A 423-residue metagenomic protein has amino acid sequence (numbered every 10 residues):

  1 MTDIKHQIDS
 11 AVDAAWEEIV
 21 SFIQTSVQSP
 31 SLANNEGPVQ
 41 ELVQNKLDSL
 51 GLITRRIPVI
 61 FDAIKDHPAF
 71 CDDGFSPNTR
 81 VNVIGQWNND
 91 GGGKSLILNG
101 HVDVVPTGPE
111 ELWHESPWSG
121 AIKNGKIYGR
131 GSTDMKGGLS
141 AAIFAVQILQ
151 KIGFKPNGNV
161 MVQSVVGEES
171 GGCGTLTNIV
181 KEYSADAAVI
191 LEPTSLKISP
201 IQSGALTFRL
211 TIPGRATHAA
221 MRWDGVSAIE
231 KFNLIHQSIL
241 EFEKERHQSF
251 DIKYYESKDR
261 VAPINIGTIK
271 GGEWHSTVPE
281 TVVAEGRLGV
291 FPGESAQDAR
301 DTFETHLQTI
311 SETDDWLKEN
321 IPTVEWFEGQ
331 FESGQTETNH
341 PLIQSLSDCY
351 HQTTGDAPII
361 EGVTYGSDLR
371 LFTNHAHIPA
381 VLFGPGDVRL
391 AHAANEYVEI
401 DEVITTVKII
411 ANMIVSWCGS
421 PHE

Functional and structural regions predicted by a protein language model:
M1-Q7, A14, S49, P77 (+1 more regions): Metal-dependent amide/peptide-bond hydrolase catalytic core, centered on the "pita-bread" metallohydrolase fold
T2-I127, P156, H377, D387: Acidic/His- and Gly-rich active-site-bordering loop/insert found across diverse amide/peptide-bond hydrolases
R55, L96-L98, A187-V189, F208 (+1 more regions): Hydrophobic/aromatic beta-strand patches that form the interior of the parallel beta-sheet core in alpha/beta enzyme
Q86, N99-H101, V165, T207-P213 (+1 more regions): Residue-level recognition of well-ordered beta-strand positions that form the cores of beta-sheet-rich folds across
T107-I122, P200-T211, D348: Acidic-glycine-rich active-site phosphate/pyrophosphate-binding loop
L112, F154, S199-A205, H275-P279 (+1 more regions): Short glycine/proline-enriched loop/turn "hinge" motifs that connect secondary-structure elements and lie
K123, I127, S132-E243, K258 (+2 more regions): Fold-level recognition of mixed alpha/beta catalytic cores in primary-metabolism enzymes, strongest
